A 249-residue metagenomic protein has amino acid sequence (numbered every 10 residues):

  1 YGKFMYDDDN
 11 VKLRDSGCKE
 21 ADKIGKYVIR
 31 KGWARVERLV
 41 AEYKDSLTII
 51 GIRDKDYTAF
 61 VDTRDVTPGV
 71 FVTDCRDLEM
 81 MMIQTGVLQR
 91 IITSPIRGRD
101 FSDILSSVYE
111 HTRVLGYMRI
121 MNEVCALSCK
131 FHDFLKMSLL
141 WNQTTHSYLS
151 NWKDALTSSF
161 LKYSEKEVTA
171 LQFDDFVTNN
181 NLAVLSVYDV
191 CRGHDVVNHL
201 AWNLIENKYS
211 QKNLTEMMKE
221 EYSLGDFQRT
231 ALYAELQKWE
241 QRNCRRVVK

Functional and structural regions predicted by a protein language model:
Y1-K249: Acidic, divalent-metal-binding catalytic cores of TOPRIM and closely related two-metal-ion phosphodiester/pyrophosphate
